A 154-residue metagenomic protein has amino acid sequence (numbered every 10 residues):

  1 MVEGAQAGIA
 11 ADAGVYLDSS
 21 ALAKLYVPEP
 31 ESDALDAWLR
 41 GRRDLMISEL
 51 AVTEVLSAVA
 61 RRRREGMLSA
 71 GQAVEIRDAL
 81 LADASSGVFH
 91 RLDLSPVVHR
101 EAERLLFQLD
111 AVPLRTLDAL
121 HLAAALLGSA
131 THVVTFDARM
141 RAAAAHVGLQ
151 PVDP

Functional and structural regions predicted by a protein language model:
M1-E54, A58, R62-E75, V147-Q150: Short, well-structured N-terminal submotif of metal-dependent ribonuclease cores
M1-G14, L122, L126-P154: Acidic, PIN/NYN-like endoribonuclease modules and their adjacent C-terminal/linker elements
E3, S86-R139: Active-site neighborhoods of divalent-metal-dependent phosphate/nucleic-acid chemistry enzymes
D18, S57, E101, A123-A124 (+1 more regions): Residues within well-formed alpha-helices
S32, V52-L56, H99, L127 (+1 more regions): Alpha-helix N-cap/helix-start and coil->helix boundary motif
L50, L56-L105: Active-site-proximal, substrate-binding regions of enzyme catalytic domains and RNA-binding/basic surfaces
D83-A84, L94, P113, A145-V152: Internal alpha/beta domain cores that form substrate/cofactor-binding pockets in large enzymes and binding proteins
